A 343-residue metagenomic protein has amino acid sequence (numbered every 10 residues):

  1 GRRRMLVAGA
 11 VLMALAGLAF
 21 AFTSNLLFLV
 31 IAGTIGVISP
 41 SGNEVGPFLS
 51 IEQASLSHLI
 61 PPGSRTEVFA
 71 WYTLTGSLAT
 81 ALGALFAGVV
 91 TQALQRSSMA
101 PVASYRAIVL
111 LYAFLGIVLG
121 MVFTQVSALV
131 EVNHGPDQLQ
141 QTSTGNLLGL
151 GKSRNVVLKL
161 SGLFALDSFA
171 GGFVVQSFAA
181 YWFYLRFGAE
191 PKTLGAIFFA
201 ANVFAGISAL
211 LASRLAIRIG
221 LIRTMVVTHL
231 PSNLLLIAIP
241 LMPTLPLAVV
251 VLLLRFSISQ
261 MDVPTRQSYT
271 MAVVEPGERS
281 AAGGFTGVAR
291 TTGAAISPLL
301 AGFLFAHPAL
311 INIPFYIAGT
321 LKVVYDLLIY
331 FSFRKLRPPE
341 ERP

Functional and structural regions predicted by a protein language model:
G1-R2, T91, S208-L221, F305-A306: Helix-to-loop junctions at the C-terminal end of transmembrane segments in multipass secondary transporters
R4-A19, R223-A238: Structural signature of the two symmetry-related core transmembrane helices
L15-G17, S24-P47, L247-M261: Hydrophobic core of transmembrane alpha-helices in multi-pass small-molecule transporters, especially MFS/SLC-type
A32-G76: Cytoplasmic helix-loop-helix junction between adjacent transmembrane helices in 12-TM secondary transporters
A81-A103, Y181, L185-R186, I296-Y316: Transmembrane alpha-helix termini and helix-breaking/packing motifs in multi-pass membrane transporters
A87, A113-P136, Y325-F333: C-terminal membrane-cytosol helix-exit motif in multi-pass small-molecule transporters
A128-S168, L185-A189: Juxtamembrane intracellular "pre-TM" segments in multi-pass secondary transporters
S177-T193: Short amphipathic helix-loop junctions that connect adjacent transmembrane helices in Major Facilitator Superfamily/SLC
